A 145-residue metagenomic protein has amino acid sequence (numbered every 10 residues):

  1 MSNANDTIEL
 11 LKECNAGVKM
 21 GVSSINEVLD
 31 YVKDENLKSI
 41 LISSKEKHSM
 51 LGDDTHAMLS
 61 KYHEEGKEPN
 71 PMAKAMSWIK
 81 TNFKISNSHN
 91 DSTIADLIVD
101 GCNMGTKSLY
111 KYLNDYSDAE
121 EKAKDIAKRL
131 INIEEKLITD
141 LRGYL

Functional and structural regions predicted by a protein language model:
S2-V32, T93-S117: Alpha-helical bundle segments that constitute or directly flank the non-heme di-iron/ferroxidase center
D6-C14, E35-D53, D91-L97, K122-I133: Alpha-helical scaffold segments that form or flank carboxylate-/histidine-based iron centers
I25, T55, M76-K80, L109 (+1 more regions): Hydrophobic alpha-helical core bundles mediating ligand binding, dimerization, or RNAP-core interactions
E35, P69, D140: Localized chelating/binding microdomains that coordinate divalent metal ions or stabilize phosphate-bearing
E46, A57-T106: Carboxylate-rich helix-loop segments that flank metal/cofactor sites and access channels in metalloenzymes
L51-K61, S88-D91, K136-L145: Amphipathic alpha-helical coiled-coil segments
K107-L145: A generic hydrophobic-segment detector
